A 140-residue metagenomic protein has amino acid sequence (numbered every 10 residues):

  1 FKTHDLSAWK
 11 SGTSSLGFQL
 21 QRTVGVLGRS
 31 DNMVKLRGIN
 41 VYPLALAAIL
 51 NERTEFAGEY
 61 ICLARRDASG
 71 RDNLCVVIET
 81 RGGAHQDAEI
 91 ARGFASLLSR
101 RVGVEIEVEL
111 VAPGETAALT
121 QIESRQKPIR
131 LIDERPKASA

Functional and structural regions predicted by a protein language model:
F1-A140: Active-site glycine/GP-rich loop and adjacent strand/helix microenvironment that borders small-molecule binding pockets
